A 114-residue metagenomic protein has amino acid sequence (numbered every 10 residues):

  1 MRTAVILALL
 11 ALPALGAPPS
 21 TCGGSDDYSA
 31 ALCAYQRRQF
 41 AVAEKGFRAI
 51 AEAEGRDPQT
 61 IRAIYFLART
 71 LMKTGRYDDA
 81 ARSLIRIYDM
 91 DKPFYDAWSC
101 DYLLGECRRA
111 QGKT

Functional and structural regions predicted by a protein language model:
M1-R2, G46: Generic short amphipathic/hydrophobic targeting helices enriched at N-termini, encompassing Sec-type signal peptides
T3-P13: Sec-dependent N-terminal signal peptides
A14-T114: Acidic, polar-rich low-complexity tracts and alpha-helical solenoid repeat scaffolds
